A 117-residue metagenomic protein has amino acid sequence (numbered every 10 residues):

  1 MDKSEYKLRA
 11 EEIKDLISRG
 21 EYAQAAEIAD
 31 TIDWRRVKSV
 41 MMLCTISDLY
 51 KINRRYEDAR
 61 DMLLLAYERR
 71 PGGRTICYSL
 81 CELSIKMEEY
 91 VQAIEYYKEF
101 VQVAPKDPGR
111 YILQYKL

Functional and structural regions predicted by a protein language model:
K7, M41, T75, P108-I112: Start-of-helix register in tetratricopeptide repeats
T31-W34, L64-E68, E99-Q102: Conserved structural position within tetratricopeptide repeats
V37, P71, P105-P108: Short coil turns that delineate tetratricopeptide repeat
